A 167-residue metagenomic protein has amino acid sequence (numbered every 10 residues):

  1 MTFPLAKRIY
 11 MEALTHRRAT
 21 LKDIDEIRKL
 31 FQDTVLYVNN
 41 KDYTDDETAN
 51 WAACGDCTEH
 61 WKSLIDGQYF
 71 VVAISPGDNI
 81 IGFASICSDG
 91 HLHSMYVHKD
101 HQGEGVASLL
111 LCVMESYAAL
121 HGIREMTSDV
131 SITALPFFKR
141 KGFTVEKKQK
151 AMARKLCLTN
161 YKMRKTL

Functional and structural regions predicted by a protein language model:
M1-D25: Conserved N-terminal entry element of GNAT/NAT acetyltransferase domains
T2-K7, L156-L167: Terminal substrate-recognition subdomain of acyl/acetyltransferases
R18-L21, K29-D100, L111-V113, Y117 (+2 more regions): Acetyl-CoA-dependent GNAT
G67, H91, R124, C157-T159: Exposed loop/turn and edge beta-strand positions of beta-sandwich/beta-sheet ligand-binding modules
G105: Conserved G/P- and acidic residue-centered "switch" motifs that form tight phosphate/ATP-binding loops in soluble
A118-S131: Conserved GNAT acetyl-CoA-binding A-motif
T127-D129, T144-K162: Conserved catalytic-core motifs of GNAT/GCN5-like acyltransferases
F138-K139, F143: Conserved active-site tyrosine of GNAT-family acetyltransferases
